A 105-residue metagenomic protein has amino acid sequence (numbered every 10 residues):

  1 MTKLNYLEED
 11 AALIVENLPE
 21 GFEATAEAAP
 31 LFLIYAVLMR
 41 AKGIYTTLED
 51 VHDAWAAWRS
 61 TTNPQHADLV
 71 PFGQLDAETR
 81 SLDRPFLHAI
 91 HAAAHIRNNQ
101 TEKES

Functional and structural regions predicted by a protein language model:
M1-S105: Alpha-helical propensity feature that highlights long, continuous alpha-helices across diverse contexts
